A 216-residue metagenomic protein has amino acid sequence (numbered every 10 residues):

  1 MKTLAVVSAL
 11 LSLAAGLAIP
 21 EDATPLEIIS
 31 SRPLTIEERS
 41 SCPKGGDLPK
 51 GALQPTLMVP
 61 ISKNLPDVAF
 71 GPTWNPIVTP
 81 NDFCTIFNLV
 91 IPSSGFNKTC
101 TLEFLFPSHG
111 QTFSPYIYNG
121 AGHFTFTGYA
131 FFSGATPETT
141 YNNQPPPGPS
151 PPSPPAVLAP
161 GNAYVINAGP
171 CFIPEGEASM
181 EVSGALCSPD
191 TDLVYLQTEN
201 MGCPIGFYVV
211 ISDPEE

Functional and structural regions predicted by a protein language model:
M1-P33: Fungal secretory targeting signals
L11, S94, P107-H109, F131 (+2 more regions): Conserved beta-strand elements of beta-rich interaction domains across eukaryotes, especially beta-propellers
P20-V59: Juxtadomain low-complexity/linker regions and immediately adjacent membrane-anchoring helices
L57-G110: A short beta-strand-loop element at or near the start of a globular domain
N97-T101, P170-D190: Noncatalytic modules at the cell exterior or secretory-pathway interfaces, chiefly beta-strand-rich lectin/adhesion
Q111-S179: Beta-strand-rich interaction/scaffold domains
S183-E216: Proprotein-processing/basic-patch segments
